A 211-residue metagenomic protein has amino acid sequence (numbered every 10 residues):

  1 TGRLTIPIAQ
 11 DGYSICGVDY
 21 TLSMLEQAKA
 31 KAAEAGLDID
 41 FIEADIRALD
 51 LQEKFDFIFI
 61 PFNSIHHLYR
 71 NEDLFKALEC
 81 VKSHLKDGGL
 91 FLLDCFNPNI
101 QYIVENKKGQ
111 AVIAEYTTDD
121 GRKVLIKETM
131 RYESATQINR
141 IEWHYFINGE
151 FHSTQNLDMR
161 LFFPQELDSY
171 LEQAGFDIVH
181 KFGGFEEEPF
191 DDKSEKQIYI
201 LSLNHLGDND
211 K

Functional and structural regions predicted by a protein language model:
T1-A48: Class I SAM-dependent methyltransferase SAM/SAH-binding core
I15, F91-L92, I178: A short hydrophobic/small-residue beta-strand
R47-I58: A short acidic, Gly/Pro-enriched loop at the edge of an enzyme's catalytic core that lines a small-molecule cofactor
F55-D56, Q137, D192-Q197: A short, glycine/Asx- and small/polar-enriched loop/turn that sits immediately N-terminal to a beta-strand
D56-E72: A short SAM/SAH-binding and catalytic strip from SAM-dependent methyltransferases
F75-L90: A short glycine-rich, Lys/Arg-flanked "PGG" loop and its adjoining helix->strand segment in the class I
L92-E166: SAM-dependent methyltransferase
D158-K211: C-terminal lobe and adjacent flexible extensions of AdoMet/dcAdoMet transferase-like proteins
